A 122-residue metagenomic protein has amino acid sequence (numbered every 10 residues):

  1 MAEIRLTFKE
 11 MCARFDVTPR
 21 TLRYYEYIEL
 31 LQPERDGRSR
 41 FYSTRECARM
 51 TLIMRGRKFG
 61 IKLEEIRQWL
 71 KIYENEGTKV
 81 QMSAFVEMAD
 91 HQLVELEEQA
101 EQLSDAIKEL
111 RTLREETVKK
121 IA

Functional and structural regions predicted by a protein language model:
M1, M11, T18-T21: Short glycine/proline-centered loop/turn elements that form peptide/ligand docking sites
A2-T7, A13, Q32, T44-A122: Arg/Lys-rich, alpha-helical DNA-contact motif
T21, F41, E65: Residues in the helix-turn-helix
Y25: A conserved amphipathic helix/loop scaffold that creates a polar/acidic microenvironment used either to coordinate
E29: Glycine-centered, phosphate/nucleic-acid-interacting loop/turn motifs that mediate DNA/RNA or nucleotide
R35-F41: Short, Lys/Arg-rich nucleic-acid/phosphate-binding segment
